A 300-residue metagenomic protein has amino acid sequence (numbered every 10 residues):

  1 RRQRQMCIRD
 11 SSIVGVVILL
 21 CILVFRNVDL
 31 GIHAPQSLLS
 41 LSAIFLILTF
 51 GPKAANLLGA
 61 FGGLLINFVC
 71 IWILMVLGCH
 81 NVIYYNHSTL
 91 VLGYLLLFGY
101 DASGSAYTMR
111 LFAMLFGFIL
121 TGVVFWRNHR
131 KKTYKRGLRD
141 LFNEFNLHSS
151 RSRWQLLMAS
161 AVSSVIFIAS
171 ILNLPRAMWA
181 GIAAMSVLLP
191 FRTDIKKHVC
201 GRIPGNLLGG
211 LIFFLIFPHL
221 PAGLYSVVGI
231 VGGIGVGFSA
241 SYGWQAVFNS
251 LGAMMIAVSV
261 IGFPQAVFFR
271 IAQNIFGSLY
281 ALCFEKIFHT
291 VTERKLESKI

Functional and structural regions predicted by a protein language model:
R1, S40-K53, N67-V76, M114-W126 (+8 more regions): Transmembrane alpha-helical segments of multi-pass membrane transport proteins and ion-pumping complexes
Q3-I8: Short, small-residue-biased leader/transition segments that mark boundaries at the very start of proteins
R9-G15, A55-I66, D101-M109, H148-W154 (+1 more regions): Hydrophobic alpha-helical transmembrane segments
S11-D29, I44-F45, L64-S103, F118 (+2 more regions): Pore- and pathway-forming membrane helices of multi-pass small-molecule/ion transporters and channels
P52-N143, L147: Membrane-interface helix-loop-helix junctions at boundaries between adjacent transmembrane segments
W126-R136, K286-K299: Membrane-interface capping segments at transmembrane-helix boundaries
F142-F167: Membrane-water interface at loop-to-transmembrane-helix junctions
S163-F217: Transmembrane helical segments that form the transport core of multi-pass membrane transport proteins
